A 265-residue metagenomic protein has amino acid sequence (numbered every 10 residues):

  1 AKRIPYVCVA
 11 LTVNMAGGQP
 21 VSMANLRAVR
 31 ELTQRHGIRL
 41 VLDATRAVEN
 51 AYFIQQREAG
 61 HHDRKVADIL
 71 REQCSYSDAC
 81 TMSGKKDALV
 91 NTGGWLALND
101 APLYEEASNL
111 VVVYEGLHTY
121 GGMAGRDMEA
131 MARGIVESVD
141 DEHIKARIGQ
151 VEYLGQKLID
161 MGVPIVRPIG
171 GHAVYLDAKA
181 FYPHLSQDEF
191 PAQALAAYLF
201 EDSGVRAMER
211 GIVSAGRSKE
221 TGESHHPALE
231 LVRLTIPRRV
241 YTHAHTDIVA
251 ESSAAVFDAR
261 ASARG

Functional and structural regions predicted by a protein language model:
A1-V163, S186: Conserved PLP-enzyme active-site core in the AAT-like
A10-N14, K179, P237-R239: Short strand-loop junctions, especially beta-strand C-caps/beta-turns that link beta-sheets to coils or alpha-helices
Y114-E115, S203-V205, A255-A261: A common structural junction motif
H118-T119, R210-V213, G265: A generic structural motif
S138, S214-G265: PLP-dependent enzyme catalytic core of the Aspartate aminotransferase-like
E152, Q156, Q193, A197-E201 (+1 more regions): Feature representing long, continuous alpha-helical segments
P164-P237: Conserved PLP-binding catalytic core of the aspartate aminotransferase-like
